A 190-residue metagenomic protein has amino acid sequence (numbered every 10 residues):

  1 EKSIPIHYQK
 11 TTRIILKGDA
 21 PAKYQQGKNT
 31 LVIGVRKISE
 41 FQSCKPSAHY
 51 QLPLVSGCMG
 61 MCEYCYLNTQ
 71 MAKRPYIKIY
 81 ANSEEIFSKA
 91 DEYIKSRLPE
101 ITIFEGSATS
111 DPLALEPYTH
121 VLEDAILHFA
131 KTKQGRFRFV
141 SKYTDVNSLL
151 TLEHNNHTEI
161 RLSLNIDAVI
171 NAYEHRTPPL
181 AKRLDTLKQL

Functional and structural regions predicted by a protein language model:
K2-I38: A broadly conserved sequence feature marking short terminus-proximal activation segments in nucleic acid-centric
K23, V32-C44, A48, E63 (+1 more regions): Conserved Radical SAM active-site core
L52-C62: Cysteine-centered iron-sulfur cluster-binding motifs in ferredoxin-type domains/subunits of redox enzymes
Y80, R176-L180: Short, conserved loop/turn and helix-capping segments at secondary-structure boundaries that abut family-defining
S110-A114, A168-T177: Surface-exposed cleft-lining segments at the edges of enzyme active sites
L162-A168: Short, basic/glycine-rich phosphate-binding loops at helix/coil junctions that contact nucleotide phosphates
A181-L190: Conserved C-terminal portion of the radical SAM core fold that forms the substrate/S-adenosylmethionine-binding
